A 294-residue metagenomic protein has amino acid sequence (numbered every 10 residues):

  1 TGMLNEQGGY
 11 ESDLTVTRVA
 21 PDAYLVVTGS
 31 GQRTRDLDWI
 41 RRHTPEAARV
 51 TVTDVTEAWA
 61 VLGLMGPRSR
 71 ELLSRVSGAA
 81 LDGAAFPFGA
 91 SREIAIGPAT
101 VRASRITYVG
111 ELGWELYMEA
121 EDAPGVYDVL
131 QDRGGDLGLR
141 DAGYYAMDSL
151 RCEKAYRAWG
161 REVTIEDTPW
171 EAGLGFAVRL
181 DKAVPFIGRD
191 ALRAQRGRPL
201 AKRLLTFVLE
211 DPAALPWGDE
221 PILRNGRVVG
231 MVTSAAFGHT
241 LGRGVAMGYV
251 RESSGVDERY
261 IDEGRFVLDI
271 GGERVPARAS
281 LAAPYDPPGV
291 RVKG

Functional and structural regions predicted by a protein language model:
T1-E11: Acidic, proline/glycine-enriched N-terminal capping motif
D13-T15: Short, surface-exposed charged micro-motifs
R18-G294: Conserved, structured C-terminal
